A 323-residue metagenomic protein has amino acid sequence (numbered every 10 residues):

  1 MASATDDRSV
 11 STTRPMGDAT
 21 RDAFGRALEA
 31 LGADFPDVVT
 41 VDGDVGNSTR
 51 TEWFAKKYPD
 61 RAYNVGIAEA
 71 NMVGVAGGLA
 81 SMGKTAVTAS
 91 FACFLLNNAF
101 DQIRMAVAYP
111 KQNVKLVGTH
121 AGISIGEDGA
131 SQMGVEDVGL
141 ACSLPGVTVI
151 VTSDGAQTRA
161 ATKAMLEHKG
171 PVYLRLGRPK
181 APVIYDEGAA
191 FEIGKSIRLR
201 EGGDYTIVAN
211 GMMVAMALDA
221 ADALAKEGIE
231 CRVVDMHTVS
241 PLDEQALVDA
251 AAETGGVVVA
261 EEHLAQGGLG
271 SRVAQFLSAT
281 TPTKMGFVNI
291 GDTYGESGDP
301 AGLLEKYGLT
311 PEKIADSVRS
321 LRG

Functional and structural regions predicted by a protein language model:
M1-R175, K180, A190: Thiamine diphosphate
A2-A4, D34-D37, N47-E52, K56 (+2 more regions): Thiamine diphosphate
